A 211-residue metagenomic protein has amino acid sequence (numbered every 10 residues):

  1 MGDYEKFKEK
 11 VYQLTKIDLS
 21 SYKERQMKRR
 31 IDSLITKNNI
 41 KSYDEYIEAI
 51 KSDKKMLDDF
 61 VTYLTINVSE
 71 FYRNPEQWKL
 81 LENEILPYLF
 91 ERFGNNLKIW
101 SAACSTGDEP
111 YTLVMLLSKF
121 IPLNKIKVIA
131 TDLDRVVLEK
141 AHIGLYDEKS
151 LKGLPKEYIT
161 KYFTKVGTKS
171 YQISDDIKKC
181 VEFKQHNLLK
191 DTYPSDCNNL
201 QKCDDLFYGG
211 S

Functional and structural regions predicted by a protein language model:
G2-W100: Conserved AdoMet
K28, W78, T106-G107, D134-R135: Alpha-helix N-cap/helix-start and coil->helix boundary motif
I31, C104-P110, S211: Short, thiol/selenol-centered motifs that function as redox-active sites or metal-ligating centers
L81, C104, A141: Conserved RecA-like P-loop NTPase ATPase core
N83, P87, M115-K119, I143: Short, well-ordered alpha-helices that flank and scaffold nucleotide-derived cofactor binding pockets
G94-E109, I126-I129: Conserved class I S-adenosyl-L-methionine
T106-L123: Conserved SAM-binding loop of SAM-dependent methyltransferases across substrates and taxa, primarily the Class I
N124-S211: Extended basic-aromatic, gly/pro-enriched interface segments that bind polyanionic ligands
